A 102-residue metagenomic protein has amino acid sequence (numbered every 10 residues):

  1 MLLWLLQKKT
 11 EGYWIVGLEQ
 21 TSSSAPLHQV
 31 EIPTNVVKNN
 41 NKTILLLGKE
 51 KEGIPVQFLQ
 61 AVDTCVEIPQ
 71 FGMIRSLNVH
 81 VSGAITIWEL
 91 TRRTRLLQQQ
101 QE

Functional and structural regions predicted by a protein language model:
M1-E102: Post-transcriptional modification and biogenesis factors for structured RNAs of the translation apparatus
